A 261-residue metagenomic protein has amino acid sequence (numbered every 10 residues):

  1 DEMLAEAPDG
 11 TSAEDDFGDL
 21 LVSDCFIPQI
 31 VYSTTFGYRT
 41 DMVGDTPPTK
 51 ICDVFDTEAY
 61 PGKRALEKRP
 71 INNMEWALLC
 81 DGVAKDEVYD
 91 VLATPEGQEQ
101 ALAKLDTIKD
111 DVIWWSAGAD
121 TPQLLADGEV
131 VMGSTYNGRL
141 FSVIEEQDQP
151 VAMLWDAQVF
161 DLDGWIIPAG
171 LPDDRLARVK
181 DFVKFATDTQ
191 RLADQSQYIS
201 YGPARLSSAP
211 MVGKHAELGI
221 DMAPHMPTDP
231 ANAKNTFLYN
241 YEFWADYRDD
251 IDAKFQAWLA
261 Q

Functional and structural regions predicted by a protein language model:
D1-Q123: Extracytoplasmic ligand-binding site segments that recognize negatively charged/polar headgroups
T35-M42, L78-C80, L162-R175, D194-Y198: A bilobed periplasmic-binding-protein/Venus flytrap-type ligand-binding module shared by bacterial periplasmic
A59-K63, D127-G133, Q149: Alpha-to-beta junction loops
Q98-I108, Q147-A169, L218: Periplasmic-binding protein-like
W114-W115, V131-Y136, A152: Paired acidic/hydrophobic, glycine-rich loop segments that form the ligand-binding mouth/hinge of periplasmic-binding
S134-P150: A ligand-binding cleft/hinge motif common to bilobed small-molecule-binding domains
P168-N235: Mature extracytoplasmic/periplasmic domains
T228-Q261: Conserved C-terminal helix/tail region of periplasmic/extracytoplasmic solute-binding proteins
